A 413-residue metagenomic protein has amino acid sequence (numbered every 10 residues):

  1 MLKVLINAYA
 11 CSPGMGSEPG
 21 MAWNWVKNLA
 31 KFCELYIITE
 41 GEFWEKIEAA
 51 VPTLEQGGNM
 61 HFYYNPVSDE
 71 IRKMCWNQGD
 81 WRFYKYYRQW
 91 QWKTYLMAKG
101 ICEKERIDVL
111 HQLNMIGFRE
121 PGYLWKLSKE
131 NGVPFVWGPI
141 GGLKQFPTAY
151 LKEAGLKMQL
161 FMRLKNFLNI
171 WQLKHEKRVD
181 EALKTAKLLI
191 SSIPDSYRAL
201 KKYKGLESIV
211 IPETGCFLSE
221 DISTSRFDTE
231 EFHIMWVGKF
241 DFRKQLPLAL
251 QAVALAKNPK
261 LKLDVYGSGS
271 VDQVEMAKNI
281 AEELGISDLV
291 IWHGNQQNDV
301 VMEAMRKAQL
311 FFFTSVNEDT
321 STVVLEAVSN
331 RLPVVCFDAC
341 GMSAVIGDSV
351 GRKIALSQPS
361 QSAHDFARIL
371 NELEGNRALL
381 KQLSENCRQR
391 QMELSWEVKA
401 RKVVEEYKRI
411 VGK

Functional and structural regions predicted by a protein language model:
G20, F232, D241-L255: A conserved mid-protein helix/loop that constitutes part of the nucleotide-sugar donor-binding site
Y63, L168-S223, D228-T229: Donor nucleotide-sugar binding/catalytic pocket of nucleotide-sugar-dependent glycosyltransferases
L183, N295-Q296, E303-A308: Short alpha-helical donor nucleotide-sugar binding micro-motif in glycosyltransferases
E275-Q296: Nucleotide-activated donor-binding/catalytic signature segment of Leloir-type glycosyltransferases, i.e., the conserved
V316: Aromatic "clamp/platform" in nucleotide-sugar-dependent glycosyltransferases that forms part of the donor/acceptor
P333-C336: Short hydrophobic beta-strand element within catalytic cores of glycosyltransferases and related nucleotide-activated
S343-N371: Change "using UDP/GDP/dTDP sugars" to "using nucleotide sugars
E372, L379-E393, K402-E405, R409: A short, well-ordered alpha-helix in the C-terminal region of glycosyltransferases
